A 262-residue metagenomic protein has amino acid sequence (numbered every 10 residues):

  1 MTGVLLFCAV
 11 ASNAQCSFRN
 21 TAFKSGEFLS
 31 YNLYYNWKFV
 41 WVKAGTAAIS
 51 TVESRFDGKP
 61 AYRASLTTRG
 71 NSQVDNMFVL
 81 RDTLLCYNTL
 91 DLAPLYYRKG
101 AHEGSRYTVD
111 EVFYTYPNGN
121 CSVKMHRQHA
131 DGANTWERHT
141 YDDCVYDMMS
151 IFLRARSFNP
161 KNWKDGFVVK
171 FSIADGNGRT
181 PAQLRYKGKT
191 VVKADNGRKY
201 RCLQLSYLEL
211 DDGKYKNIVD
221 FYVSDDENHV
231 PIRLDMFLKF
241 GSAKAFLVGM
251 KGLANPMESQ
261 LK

Functional and structural regions predicted by a protein language model:
M1-V4: Sec-dependent signal peptide recognition, specifically the positively charged N-region followed immediately by
A9-A11: N-terminal signal peptide c-region/cleavage motif recognized by signal peptidases
Q15-Y116, F158-K262: Acidic, serine/threonine-rich low-complexity disordered tracts
Y116-I173: Active-site/ligand-binding surface loops and adjacent short beta/alpha elements that line catalytic pockets across
